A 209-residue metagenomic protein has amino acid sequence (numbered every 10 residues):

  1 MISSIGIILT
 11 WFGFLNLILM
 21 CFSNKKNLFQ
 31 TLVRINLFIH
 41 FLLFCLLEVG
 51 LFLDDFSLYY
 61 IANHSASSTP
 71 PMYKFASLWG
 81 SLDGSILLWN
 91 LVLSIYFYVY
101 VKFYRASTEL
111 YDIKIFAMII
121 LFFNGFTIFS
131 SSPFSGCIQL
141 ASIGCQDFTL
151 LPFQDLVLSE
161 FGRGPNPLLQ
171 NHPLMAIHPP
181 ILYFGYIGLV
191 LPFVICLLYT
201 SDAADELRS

Functional and structural regions predicted by a protein language model:
M1-S201: Polytopic transmembrane helical bundles with strong interfacial aromatic enrichment
Y199-S209: Single conserved hydrophobic/aromatic residue that forms the stacking wall/gate of nucleotide- or nucleobase-binding
